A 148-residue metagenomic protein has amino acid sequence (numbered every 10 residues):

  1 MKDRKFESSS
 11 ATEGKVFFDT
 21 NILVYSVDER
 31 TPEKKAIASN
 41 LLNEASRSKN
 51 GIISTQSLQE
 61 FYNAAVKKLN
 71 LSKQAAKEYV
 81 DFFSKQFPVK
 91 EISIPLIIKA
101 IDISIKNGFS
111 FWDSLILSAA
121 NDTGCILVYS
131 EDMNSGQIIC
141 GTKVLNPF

Functional and structural regions predicted by a protein language model:
M1-A11, L117-F148: Acidic, PIN/NYN-like endoribonuclease modules and their adjacent C-terminal/linker elements
M1-I53, K68-Q74, D81: Short, well-structured N-terminal submotif of metal-dependent ribonuclease cores
K2-D3, P88-E131: Active-site neighborhoods of divalent-metal-dependent phosphate/nucleic-acid chemistry enzymes
F18-D19, S54-T55, F109-S110, D132 (+1 more regions): Histidine- and aromatic-rich ligand-binding microenvironments
P32-A36, T55, K73-K77, E91-I94 (+2 more regions): Non-catalytic, surface-exposed connector residues within folded enzymatic/regulatory domains
E78-F82, F87-S93, I97-I98, I105-K106 (+1 more regions): Short acidic, glycine/proline-enriched helix-loop-strand junctions
